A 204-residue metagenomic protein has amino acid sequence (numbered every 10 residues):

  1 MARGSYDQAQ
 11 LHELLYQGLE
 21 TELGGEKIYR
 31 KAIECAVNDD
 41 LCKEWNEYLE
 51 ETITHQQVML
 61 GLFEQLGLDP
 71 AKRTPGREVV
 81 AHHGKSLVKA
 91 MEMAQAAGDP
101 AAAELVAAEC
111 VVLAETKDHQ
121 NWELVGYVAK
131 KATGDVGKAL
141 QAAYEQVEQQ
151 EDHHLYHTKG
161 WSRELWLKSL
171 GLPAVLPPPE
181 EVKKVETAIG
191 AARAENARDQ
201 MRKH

Functional and structural regions predicted by a protein language model:
M1-Y6: Charged, compositionally biased N-terminal leader segments and the immediate start of the first structured element
D7-G18, N38-V58, K72-P75, V79 (+2 more regions): Alpha-helical scaffold segments that form or flank carboxylate-/histidine-based iron centers
L11-E34, A81-D135, A142-E145: Acidic/histidine-rich alpha-helical segments that form the ligand environment of transition-metal centers
H55-Q65, A94-A97, D152-S162: Amphipathic alpha-helical coiled-coil segments
G61-C110, A174-A188: Carboxylate-rich helix-loop segments that flank metal/cofactor sites and access channels in metalloenzymes
A107-Q200: Preference for long, well-ordered alpha-helical segments
R202-H204: Non-catalytic terminal regions of proteins
